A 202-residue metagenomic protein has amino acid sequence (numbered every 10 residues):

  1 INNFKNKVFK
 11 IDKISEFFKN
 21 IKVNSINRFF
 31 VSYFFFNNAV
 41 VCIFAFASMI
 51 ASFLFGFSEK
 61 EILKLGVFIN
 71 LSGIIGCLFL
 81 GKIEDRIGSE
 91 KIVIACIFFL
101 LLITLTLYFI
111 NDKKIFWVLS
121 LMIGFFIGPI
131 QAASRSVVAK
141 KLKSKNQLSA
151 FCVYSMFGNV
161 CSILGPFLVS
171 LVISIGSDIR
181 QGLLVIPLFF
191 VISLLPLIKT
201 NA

Functional and structural regions predicted by a protein language model:
N2-V31: Juxtamembrane intracellular "pre-TM" segments in multi-pass secondary transporters
A45-E61: Short amphipathic helix-loop junctions that connect adjacent transmembrane helices in Major Facilitator Superfamily/SLC
E59, S144-Y154: Loop-to-transmembrane helix entry/capping segments in MFS-fold secondary transporters and related SLC/MFSD carriers
I75-G88, I173: Helix-to-loop junctions at the C-terminal end of transmembrane segments in multipass secondary transporters
K91-T106: Structural signature of the two symmetry-related core transmembrane helices
P129-K143: Intracellular juxtamembrane helix-capping segments at the cytosolic ends of symmetry-related transmembrane helices
L171-F190: A membrane-interface helix-boundary motif in multi-pass transporters
L184-A202: Multi-pass alpha-helical transporter architecture, strongest for 12-TM Major Facilitator/SLC carriers used
